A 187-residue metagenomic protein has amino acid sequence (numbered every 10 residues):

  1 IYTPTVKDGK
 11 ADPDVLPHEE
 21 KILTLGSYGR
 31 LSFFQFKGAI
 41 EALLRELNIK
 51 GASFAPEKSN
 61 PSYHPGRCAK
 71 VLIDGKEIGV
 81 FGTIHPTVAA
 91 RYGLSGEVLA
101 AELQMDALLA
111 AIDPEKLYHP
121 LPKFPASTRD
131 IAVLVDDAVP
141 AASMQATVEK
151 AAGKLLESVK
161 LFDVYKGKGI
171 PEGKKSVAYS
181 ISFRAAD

Functional and structural regions predicted by a protein language model:
I1, K7-P13, H18-T24, R30-D187: A carboxyl-terminal module marker
